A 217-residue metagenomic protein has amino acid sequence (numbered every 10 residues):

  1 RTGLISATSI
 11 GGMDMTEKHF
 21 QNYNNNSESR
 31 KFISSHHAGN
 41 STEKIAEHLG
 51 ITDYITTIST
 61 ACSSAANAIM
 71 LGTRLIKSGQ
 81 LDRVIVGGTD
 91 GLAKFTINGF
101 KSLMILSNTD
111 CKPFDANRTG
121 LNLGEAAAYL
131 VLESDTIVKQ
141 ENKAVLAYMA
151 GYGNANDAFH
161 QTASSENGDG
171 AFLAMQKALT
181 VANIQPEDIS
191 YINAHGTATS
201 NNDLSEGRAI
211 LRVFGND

Functional and structural regions predicted by a protein language model:
R1-S6, G12-M13, A174-P186, V213: Conserved active-site "lid/cap" helical segment
G3, T56-S59, V84-T89, A144-Y152 (+1 more regions): Beta-strand segments within the central parallel beta-sheet cores of soluble alpha/beta enzyme folds
L4, I45, A65, G72 (+5 more regions): Conserved small-residue
T8-G11, A61-S64, G88-A93, G151-N156 (+1 more regions): Acidic, glycine-rich active-site loops and adjacent beta-strand->loop/helix elements that engage anionic groups
G11-N26, R30-L71, Q80, T96-L123 (+1 more regions): Conserved catalytic cysteine-centered active-site region of acyl-thioester-dependent Claisen-condensing enzymes
G79, E133-I137, N216: Short loop segments at secondary-structure junctions
D110-A182, Y191: Condensing-enzyme catalytic core mediating Claisen C-C bond formation in acyl metabolism
H160-G168, T197-D217: Short glycine/threonine-rich loop-to-helix capping motif typified by GTGT followed within a few residues by an Asp-Pro
